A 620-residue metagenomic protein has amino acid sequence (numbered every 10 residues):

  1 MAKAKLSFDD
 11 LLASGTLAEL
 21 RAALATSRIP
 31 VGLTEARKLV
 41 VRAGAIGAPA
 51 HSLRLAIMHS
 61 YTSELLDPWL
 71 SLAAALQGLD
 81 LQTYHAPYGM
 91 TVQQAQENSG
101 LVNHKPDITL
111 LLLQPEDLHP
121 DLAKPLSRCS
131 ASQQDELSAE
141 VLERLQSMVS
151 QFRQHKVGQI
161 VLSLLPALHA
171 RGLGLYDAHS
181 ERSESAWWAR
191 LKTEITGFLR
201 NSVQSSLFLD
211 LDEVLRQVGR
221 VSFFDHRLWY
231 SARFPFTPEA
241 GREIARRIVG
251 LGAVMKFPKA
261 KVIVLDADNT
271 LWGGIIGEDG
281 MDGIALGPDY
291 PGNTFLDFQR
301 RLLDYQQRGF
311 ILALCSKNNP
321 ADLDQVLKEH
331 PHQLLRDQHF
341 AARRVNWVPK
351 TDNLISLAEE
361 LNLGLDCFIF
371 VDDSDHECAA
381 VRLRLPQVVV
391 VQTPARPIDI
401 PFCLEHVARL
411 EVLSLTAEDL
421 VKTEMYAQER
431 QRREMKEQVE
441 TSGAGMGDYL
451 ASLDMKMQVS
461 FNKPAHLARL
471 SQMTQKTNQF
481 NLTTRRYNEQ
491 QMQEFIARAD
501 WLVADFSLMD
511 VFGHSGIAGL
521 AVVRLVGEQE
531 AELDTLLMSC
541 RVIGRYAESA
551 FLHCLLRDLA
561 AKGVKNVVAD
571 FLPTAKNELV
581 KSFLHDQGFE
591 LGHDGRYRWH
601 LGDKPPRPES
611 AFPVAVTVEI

Functional and structural regions predicted by a protein language model:
M1-V264, L271-W272, G277-G283, A380: Extracellular glycan-modifying ectodomains
P258, Q307-F310, Q493-G519, K576-L579: A short helix-loop-beta-strand connector motif used in the catalytic cores of GNAT acetyltransferases and, in some
I276-L302, P386-T393: Basic, amphipathic juxtamembrane/active-site segments that coordinate anionic phosphate or diphosphate groups
N293, D297-E329, R469, L482-Y487 (+3 more regions): Substrate-recognition element of Asp-dependent hydrolases with the DxDx(T/V) motif
L354-D375, V381: Conserved Lys-Pro-Asp/Glu-containing loop-to-beta segment of HAD-superfamily phosphomonoesterases, centered on
E360, R382, P386-V389, T393-L453 (+1 more regions): Terminal substrate-recognition subdomain of acyl/acetyltransferases
D454-R486: Short amphipathic alpha-helix that is part of the acyltransferase structural core
L508-V511, I517-H593: Acyl-donor binding region in acyl/amide transferases
